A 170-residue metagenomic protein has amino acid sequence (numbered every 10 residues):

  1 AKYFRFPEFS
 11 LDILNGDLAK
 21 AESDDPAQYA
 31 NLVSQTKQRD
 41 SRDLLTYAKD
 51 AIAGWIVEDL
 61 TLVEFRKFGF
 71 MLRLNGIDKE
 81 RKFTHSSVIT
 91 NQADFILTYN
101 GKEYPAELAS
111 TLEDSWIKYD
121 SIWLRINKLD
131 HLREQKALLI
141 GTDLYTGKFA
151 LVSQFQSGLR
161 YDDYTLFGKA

Functional and structural regions predicted by a protein language model:
A1-G69: Interdomain/boundary linker segments immediately adjacent to catalytic/signaling cores
Y47-A51, L62-T98: A short acidic/basic microdomain associated with nuclease active sites
A51, L108-G158: Catalytic cores of nucleic-acid endonucleases
V57, S87-T90, W123-L124: Short, glycine/acidic-rich beta->alpha junctions
T61, A93-S115: Conserved catalytic cores of phosphodiester-cleaving nucleases, focusing on short active-site segments
F70, N100-K102, R133-L138: Short glycine/proline-enriched coil/turn segments at helix->beta-strand junctions
Q154-A170: Intrinsically disordered, low-complexity terminal regions enriched in charged/polar residues
